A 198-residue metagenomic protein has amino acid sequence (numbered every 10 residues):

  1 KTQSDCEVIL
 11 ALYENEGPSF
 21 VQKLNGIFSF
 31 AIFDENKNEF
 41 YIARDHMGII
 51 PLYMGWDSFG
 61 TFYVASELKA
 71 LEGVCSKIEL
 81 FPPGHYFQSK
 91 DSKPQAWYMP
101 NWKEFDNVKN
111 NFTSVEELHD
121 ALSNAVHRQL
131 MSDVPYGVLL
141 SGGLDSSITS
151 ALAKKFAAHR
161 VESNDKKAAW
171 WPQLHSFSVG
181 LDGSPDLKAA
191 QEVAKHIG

Functional and structural regions predicted by a protein language model:
K1-G198: Cysteine-centered catalytic environments shared across enzyme families
